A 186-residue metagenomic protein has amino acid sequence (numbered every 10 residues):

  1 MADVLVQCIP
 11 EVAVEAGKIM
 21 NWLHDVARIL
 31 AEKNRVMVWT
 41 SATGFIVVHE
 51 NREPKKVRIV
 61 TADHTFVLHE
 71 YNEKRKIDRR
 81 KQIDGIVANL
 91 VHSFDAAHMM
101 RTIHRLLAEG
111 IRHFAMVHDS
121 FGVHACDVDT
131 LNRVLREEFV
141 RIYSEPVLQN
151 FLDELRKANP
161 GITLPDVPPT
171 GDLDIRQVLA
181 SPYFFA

Functional and structural regions predicted by a protein language model:
M1-A186: Conserved catalytic core of nucleotide polymerization and phosphodiester-bond processing enzymes
